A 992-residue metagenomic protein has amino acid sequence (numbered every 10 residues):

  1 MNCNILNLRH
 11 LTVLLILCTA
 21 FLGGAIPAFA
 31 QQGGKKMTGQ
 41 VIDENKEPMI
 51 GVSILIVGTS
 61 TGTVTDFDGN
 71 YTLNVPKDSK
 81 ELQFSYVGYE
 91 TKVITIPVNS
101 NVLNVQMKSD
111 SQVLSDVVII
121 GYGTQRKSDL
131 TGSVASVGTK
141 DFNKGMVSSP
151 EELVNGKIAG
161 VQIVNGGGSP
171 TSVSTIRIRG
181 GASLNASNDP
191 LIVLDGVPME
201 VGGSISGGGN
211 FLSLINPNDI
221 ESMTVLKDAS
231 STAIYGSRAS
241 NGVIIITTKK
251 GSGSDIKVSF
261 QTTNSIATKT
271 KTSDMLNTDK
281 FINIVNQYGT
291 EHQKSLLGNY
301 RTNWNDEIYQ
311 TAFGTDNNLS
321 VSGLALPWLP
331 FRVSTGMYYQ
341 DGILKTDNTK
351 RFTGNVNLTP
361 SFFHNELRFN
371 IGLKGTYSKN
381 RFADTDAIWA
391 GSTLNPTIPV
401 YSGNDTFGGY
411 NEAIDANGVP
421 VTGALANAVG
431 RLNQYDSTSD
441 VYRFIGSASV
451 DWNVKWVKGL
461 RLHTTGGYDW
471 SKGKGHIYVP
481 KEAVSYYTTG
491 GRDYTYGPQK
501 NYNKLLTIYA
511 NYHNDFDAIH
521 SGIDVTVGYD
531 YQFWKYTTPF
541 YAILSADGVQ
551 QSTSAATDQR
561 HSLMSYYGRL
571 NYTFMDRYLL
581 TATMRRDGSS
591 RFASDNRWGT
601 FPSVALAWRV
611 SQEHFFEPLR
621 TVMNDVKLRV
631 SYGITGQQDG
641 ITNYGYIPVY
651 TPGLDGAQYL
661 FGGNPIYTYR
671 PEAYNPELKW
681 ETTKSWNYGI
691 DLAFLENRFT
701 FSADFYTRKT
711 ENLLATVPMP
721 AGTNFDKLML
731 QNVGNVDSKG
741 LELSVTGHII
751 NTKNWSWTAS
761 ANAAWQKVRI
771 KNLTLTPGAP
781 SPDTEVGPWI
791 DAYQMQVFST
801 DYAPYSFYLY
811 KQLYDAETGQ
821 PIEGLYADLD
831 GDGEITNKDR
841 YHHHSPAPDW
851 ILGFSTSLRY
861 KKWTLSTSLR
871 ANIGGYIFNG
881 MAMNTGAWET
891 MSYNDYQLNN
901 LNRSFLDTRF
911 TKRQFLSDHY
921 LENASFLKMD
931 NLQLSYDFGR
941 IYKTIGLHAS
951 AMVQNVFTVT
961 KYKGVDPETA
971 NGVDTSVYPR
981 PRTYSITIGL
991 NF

Functional and structural regions predicted by a protein language model:
M1-F363, L367-K374, I445, W680 (+1 more regions): Short, small/polar-rich motifs associated with maturation and membrane association, primarily at protein termini
K46, G69, D405-G408, G418 (+3 more regions): Detector for glycine-centered tight turns/loop "hinges" at secondary-structure junctions
K127-D129, G202, I234-G236, S254-D255 (+6 more regions): Switch/connector loops and helix/strand junctions flanking conserved nucleotide-binding motifs in nucleotide-processing
F142, D189, A312-T315, R351-F352 (+6 more regions): Extracellular/periplasmic, surface-exposed regions of secreted and cell-surface proteins
E151, N155, L728-D737, P777-F807 (+4 more regions): C-terminal extracellular loops and terminal segments of Gram-negative outer membrane beta-barrel proteins
S259-N299, Y644, H748-P846, K961: Conserved small-residue
K294-S295, N305, V429, S589 (+1 more regions): Extracytoplasmic gating/loop element in the C-terminal half of outer-membrane beta-barrel translocons and assembly
P846-I877: Glycine-rich, aromatic-lined ligand/substrate-binding cores of catalytic and carbohydrate-binding domains
